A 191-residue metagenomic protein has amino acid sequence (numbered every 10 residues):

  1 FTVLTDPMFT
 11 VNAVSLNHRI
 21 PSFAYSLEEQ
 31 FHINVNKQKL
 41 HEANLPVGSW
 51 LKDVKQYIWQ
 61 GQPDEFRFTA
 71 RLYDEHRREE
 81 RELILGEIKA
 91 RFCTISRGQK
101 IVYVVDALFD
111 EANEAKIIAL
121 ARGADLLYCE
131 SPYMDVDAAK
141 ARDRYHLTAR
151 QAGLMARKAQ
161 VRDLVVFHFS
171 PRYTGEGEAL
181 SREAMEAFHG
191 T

Functional and structural regions predicted by a protein language model:
F1-V166, E178-R182: Metal-dependent phosphodiesterase/nuclease catalytic metal-binding core
D137, R172-Y173: Short secondary-structure capping/turn micro-motifs that flank functional sites
V166-R172: G-domain G4 guanine-recognition motif of GTPases
E176-T191: Short, electropositive alpha-helical surface patch
